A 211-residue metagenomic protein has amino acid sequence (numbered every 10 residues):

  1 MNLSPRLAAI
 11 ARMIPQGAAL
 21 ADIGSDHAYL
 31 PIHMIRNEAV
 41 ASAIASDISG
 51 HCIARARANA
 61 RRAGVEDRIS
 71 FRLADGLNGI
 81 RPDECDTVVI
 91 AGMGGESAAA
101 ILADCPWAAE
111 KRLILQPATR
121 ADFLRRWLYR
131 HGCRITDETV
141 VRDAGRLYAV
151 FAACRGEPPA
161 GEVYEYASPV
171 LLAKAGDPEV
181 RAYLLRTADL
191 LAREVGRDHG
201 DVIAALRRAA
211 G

Functional and structural regions predicted by a protein language model:
M1-G17, I32: S-adenosyl-L-methionine
L3, N78, E84, E96-G211: Class I S-adenosyl-L-methionine
G17-D26: Conserved class I S-adenosyl-L-methionine
H27-A39: Conserved SAM-binding loop of SAM-dependent methyltransferases across substrates and taxa, primarily the Class I
S42-D47: Conserved SAM-binding motif I beta-strand of class I
S49-H51: Conserved SAM/SAH-binding beta-strand->alpha-helix loop
A54-P82: S-adenosyl-L-methionine
C85-G92: Short SAM/SAH-binding signature in class I
